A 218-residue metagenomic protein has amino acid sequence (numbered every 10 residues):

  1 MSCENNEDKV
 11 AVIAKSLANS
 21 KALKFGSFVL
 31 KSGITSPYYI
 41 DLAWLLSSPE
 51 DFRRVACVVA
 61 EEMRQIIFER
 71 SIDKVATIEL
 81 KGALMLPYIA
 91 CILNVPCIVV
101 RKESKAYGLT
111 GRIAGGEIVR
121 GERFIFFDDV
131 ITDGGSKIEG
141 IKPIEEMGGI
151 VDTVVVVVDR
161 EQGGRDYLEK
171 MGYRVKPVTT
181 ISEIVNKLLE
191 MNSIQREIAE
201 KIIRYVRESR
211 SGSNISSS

Functional and structural regions predicted by a protein language model:
S2-I67: Active-site-facing substrate-recognition patch
S2-S16, P143, M147-S218: PRPP-dependent phosphoribosyltransferase catalytic core
V59-I72, I141-M147: Phosphate/pyrophosphate-binding loops at sites that engage ATP/ADP/AMP, CoA/4′-phosphopantetheine, polyphosphate
E69-E79, V155: Short glycine-rich phosphate-binding loop at a beta-alpha junction
D73, E122, D152: Conserved acidic residues
A83: Portal/gating segments that form or line small-molecule/metal binding sites
L86-D128, D133-I138: Short, glycine/charge-rich flexible loops or terminal/linker lids adjacent to PRPP-binding catalytic cores
